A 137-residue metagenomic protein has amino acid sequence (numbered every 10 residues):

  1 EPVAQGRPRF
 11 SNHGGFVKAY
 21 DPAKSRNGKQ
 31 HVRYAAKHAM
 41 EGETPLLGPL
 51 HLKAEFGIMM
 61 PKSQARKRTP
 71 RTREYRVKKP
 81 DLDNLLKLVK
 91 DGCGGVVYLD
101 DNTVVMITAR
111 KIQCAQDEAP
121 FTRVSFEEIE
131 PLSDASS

Functional and structural regions predicted by a protein language model:
E1-S137: Acidic, proline/glycine-enriched N-terminal capping motif
